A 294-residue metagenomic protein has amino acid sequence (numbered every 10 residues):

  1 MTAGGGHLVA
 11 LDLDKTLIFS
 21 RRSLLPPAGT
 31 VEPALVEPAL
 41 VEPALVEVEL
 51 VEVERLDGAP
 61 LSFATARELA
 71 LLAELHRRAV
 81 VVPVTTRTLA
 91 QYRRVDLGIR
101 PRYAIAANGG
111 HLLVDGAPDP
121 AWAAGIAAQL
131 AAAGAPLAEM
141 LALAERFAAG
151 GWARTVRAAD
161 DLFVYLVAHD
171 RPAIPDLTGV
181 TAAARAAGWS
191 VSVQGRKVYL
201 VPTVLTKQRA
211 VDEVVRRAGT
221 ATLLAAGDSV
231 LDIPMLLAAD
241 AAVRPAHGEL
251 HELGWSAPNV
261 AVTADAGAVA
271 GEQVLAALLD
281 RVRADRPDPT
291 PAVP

Functional and structural regions predicted by a protein language model:
T2-P83, D96: Active-site neighborhood of HAD-like aspartate-dependent phosphohydrolases
A10-L11, V82-T85, A104-A106, V156-R157 (+2 more regions): A structural signal for short, well-ordered beta-strand segments and their strand-loop junctions that often border
F19-E52, I99-Y103, N108-P118, A133-L143 (+1 more regions): A metal-dependent, Asp-based hydrolase signature
S20-R21, Y92-V95, D115-G116, P234-M235 (+1 more regions): Short glycine-/acidic-enriched loop or helix-start segments at secondary-structure transitions that form or flank
L25, Q208-P294: Mg2+-dependent phosphoryl-transfer enzymes with acidic/Ser/Thr/Gly-rich catalytic loops
L56-F147: Active-site phosphate-binding/coordination module
A142-L224, S229-A238: Conserved acidic, metal-coordinating active-site core of Asp-based, Mg2+-dependent phosphoryl-transfer enzymes
